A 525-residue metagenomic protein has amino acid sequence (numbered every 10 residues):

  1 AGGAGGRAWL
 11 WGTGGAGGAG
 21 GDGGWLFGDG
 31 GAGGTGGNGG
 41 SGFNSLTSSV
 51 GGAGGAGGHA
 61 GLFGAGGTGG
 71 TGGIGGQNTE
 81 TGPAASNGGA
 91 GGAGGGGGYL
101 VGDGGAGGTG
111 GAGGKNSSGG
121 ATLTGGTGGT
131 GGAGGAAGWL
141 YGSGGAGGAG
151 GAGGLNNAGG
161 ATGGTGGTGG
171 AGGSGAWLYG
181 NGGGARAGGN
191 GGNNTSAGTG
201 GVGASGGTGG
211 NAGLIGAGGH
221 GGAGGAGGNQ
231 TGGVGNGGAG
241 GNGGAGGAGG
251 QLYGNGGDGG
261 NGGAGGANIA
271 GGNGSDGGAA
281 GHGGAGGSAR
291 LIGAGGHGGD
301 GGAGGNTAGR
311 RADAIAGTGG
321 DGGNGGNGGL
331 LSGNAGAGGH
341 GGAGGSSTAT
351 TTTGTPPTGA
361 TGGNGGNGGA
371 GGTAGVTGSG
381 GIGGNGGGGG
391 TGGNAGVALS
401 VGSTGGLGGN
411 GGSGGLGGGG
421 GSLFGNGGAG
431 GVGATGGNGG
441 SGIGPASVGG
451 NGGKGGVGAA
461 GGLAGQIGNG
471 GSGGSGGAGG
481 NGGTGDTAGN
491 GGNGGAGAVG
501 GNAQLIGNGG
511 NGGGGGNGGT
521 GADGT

Functional and structural regions predicted by a protein language model:
A1-G524: Collagen triple-helix signature
